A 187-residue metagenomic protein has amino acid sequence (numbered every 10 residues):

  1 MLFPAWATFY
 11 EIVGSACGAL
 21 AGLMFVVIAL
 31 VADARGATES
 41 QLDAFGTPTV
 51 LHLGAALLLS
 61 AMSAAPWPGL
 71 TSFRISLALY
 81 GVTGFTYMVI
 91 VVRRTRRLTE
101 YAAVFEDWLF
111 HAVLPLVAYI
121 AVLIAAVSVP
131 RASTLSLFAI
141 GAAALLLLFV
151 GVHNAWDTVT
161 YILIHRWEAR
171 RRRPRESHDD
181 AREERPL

Functional and structural regions predicted by a protein language model:
M1-W6, I28-A34, A56-A64: Membrane-embedded alpha-helical segments in integral membrane proteins
A5-I12, T38-L58, E100-A118, T160-P186: Juxtamembrane helix-loop boundaries in multi-pass membrane proteins
W6-L20, L70-F85, I140-L148: Alpha-helical transmembrane segments
A19-L23, G46-A61, A78-V89: Core segments of alpha-helical transmembrane spans in multipass integral membrane proteins
M24-D43: Membrane-interface helix-loop junction between the first two transmembrane segments
A56-A64, L116-A132: Hydrophobic alpha-helical transmembrane segments in multi-pass integral membrane proteins
M62-Y119: Membrane-proximal helix-loop-helix units in multi-pass membrane proteins
A121-R175, L187: Terminal transmembrane helical module of multi-pass membrane proteins
